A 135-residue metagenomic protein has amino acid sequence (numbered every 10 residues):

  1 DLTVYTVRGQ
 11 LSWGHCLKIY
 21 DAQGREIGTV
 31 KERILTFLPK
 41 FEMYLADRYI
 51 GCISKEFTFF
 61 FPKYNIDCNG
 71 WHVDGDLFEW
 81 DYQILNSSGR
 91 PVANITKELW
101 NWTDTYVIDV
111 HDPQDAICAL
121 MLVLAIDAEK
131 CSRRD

Functional and structural regions predicted by a protein language model:
D1-D135: Intrinsically disordered, low-complexity proline/glycine-rich segments
